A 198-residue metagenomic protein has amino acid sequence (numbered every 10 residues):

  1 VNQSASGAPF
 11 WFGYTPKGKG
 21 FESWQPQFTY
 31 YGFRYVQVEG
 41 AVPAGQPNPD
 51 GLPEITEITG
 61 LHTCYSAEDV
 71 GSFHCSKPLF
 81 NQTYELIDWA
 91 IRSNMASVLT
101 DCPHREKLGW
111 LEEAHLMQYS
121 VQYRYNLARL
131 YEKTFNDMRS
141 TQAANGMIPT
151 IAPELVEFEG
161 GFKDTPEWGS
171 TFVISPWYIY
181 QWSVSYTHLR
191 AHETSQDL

Functional and structural regions predicted by a protein language model:
V1-H104, E112-E113, R129-E132, N145 (+1 more regions): Extracellular/oxidizing-compartment recognition motifs
P26, K107, V121-R124, F162: Short, charged/polar micro-motifs that form catalytic or ligand-binding hotspots
V36-E39, E112-T141, P176-Y186: Alpha-helical support elements that line or immediately flank enzyme active sites and cofactor-binding pockets
K107-A114, S140-A152, E157-P176, Y180: Aromatic-lined, polymer-binding surfaces characteristic of secreted/periplasmic polysaccharide-degrading enzymes
T187-T194: Conserved small/polar residues in nucleotide/adenosyl-binding loops
Q196-L198: N-terminal low-complexity segments that are often proline-rich with Ser/Thr-Pro
